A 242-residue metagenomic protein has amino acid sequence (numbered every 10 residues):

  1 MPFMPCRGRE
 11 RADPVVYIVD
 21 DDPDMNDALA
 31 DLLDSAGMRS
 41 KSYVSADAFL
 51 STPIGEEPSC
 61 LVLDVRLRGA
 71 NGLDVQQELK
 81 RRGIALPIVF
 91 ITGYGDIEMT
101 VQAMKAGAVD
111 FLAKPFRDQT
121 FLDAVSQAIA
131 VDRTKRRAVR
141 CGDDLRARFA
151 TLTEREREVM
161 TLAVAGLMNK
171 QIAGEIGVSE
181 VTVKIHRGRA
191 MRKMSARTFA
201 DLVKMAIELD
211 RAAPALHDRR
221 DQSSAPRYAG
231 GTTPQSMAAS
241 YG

Functional and structural regions predicted by a protein language model:
A12-M25, L29-L33, A46, L61 (+1 more regions): Conserved acidic segment of CheY-like receiver
S42-C60: Acidic, metal-coordinating helix/loop segments flanking the phosphotransfer/catalytic sites of two-component signaling
D64, T92: Active-site residues of response regulator receiver
L73-L86, Q102: Short amphipathic alpha-helix used as the core "switch/output" element in two-component signaling
D96-E98, L112, F116-S126, E175: C-terminal output helix
M168-D201: Recognition helix of helix-turn-helix DNA-binding domains
M191-G242: Basic, Lys/Arg-enriched C-terminal extension of HTH/homeodomain DNA-binding domains
